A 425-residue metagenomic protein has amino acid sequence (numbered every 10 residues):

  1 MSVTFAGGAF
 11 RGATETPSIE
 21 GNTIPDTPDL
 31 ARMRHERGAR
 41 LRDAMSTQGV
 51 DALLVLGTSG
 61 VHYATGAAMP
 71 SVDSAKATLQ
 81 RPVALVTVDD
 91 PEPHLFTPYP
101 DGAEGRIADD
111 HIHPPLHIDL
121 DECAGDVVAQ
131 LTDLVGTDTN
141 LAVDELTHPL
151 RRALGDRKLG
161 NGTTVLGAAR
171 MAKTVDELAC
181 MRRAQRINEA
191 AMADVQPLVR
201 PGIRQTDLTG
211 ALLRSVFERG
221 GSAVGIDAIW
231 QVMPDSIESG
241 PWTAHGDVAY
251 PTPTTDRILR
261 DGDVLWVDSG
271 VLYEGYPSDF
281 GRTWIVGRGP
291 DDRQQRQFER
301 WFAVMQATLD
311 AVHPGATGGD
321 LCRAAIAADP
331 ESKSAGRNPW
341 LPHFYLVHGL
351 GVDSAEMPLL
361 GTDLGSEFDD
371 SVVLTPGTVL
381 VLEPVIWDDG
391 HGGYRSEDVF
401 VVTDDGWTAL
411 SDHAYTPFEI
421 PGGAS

Functional and structural regions predicted by a protein language model:
M1-S425: Active-site neighborhoods and metal-handling regions in enzymes and metal-associated proteins
